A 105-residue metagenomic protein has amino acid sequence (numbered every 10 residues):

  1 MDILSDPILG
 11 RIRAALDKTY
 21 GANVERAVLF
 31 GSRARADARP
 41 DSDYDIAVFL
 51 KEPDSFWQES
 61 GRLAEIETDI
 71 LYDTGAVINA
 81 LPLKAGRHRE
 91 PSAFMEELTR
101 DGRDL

Functional and structural regions predicted by a protein language model:
M1-R26, A34-P40, K51-L105: Catalytic core of pol beta-like nucleotidyltransferases
Y44-F49: Short beta-strand->loop micro-motif that forms the acidic, two-metal-ion catalytic signature in nucleotide-processing
